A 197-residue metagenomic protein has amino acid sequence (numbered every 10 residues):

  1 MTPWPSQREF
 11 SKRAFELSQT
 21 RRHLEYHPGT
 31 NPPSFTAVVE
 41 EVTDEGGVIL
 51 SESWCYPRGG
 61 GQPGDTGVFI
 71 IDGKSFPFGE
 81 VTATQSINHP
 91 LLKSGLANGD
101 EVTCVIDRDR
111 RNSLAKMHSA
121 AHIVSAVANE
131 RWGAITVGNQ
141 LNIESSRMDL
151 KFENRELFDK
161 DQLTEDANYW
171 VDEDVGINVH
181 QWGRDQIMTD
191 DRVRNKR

Functional and structural regions predicted by a protein language model:
T2-R197: Active-/binding-site microenvironments in catalytic and ligand-binding cores
